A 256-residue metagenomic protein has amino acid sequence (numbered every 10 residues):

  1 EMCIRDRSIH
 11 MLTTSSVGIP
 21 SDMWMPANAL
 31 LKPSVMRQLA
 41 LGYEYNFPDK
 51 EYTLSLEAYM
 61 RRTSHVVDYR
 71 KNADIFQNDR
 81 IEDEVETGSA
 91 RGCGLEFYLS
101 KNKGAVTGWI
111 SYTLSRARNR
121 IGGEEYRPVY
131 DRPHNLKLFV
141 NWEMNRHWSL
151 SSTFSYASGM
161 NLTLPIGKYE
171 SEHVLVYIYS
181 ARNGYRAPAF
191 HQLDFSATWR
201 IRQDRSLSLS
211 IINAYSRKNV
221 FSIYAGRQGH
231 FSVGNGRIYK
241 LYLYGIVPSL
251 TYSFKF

Functional and structural regions predicted by a protein language model:
E1, R5-L39, A58-E82, T153-V174 (+1 more regions): Surface-exposed extracellular loop regions of Gram-negative outer-membrane beta-barrel proteins, predominantly
R5, R62, H147, Y156-E172 (+1 more regions): C-terminal beta-signal and adjacent terminal beta-strands/loops of Gram-negative outer-membrane beta-barrel proteins
W24-A29, R80-E86, G94, R120-R127 (+3 more regions): Extracellular loop and loop/strand-boundary signature of outer-membrane beta-barrel proteins
P26, M36-A40, T53, E84 (+5 more regions): Transmembrane beta-barrel architecture of outer-membrane proteins
L30, A40-E44, S55-E57, E96-S100 (+5 more regions): Outer-membrane beta-barrel architecture
D49-L54, A105-G108, R146-L150, Q203-L207: Repeated loop/turn-to-beta-strand initiation elements of outer-membrane beta-barrel proteins
Y59-R62, D79-L164, S253: Gram-negative outer-membrane beta-barrel transporters
L175-Q192, F256: Outer-membrane beta-barrel transmembrane domain signature
